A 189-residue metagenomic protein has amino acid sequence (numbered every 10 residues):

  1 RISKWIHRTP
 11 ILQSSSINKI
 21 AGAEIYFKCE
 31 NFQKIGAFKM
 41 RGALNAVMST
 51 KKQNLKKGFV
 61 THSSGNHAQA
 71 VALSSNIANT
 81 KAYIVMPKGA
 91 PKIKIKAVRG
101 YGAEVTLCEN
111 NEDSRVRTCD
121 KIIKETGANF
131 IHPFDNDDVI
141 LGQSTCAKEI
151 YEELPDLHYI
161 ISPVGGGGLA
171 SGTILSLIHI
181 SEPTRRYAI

Functional and structural regions predicted by a protein language model:
R1-S181: PLP-dependent amino-acid enzyme catalytic core
E182-I189: Positively charged, low-complexity/disordered segments
